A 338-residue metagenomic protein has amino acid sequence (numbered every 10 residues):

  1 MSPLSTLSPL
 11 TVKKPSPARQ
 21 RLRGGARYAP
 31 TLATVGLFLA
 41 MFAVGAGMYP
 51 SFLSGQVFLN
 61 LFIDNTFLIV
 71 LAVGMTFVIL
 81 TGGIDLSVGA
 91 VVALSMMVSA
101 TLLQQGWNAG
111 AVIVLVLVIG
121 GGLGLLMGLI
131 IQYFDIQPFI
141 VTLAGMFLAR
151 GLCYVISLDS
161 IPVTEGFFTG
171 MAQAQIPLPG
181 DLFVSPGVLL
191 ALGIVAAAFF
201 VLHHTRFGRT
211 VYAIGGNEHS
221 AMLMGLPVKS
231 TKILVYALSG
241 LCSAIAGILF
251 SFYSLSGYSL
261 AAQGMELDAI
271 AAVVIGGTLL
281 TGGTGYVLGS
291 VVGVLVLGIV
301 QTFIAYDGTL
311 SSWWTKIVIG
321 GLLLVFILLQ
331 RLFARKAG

Functional and structural regions predicted by a protein language model:
M1-L39, A43, G47, A196 (+3 more regions): Cytosolic-side transmembrane-helix boundaries in multi-pass membrane proteins
T31-G36, L61, I69, A90-L94 (+7 more regions): Hydrophobic alpha-helical transmembrane segments
L37-L53, T81, C153-S157, F199-R206: Structural signal for alpha-helical transmembrane segments and their membrane-water exit/capping regions in multi-pass
F42-Q105, L129-I136, V273-V287, G321: Single transmembrane alpha-helix segments in multi-pass membrane proteins
W107-M146, V292-V296: Alpha-helical transmembrane segments within multi-pass membrane transporters and channels
N108, V112-V114, G122-M127, I131 (+1 more regions): Helix-loop-helix "hairpin" substructures at the membrane interface of multi-pass membrane proteins
P138-H204, T231-L234, S254-A262, Y306-D307: Transmembrane helix-bundle core of multi-pass membrane transporters and related energy-transducing complexes
S243, Y253-G320: Transmembrane alpha-helical segments in multi-pass inner-membrane proteins
